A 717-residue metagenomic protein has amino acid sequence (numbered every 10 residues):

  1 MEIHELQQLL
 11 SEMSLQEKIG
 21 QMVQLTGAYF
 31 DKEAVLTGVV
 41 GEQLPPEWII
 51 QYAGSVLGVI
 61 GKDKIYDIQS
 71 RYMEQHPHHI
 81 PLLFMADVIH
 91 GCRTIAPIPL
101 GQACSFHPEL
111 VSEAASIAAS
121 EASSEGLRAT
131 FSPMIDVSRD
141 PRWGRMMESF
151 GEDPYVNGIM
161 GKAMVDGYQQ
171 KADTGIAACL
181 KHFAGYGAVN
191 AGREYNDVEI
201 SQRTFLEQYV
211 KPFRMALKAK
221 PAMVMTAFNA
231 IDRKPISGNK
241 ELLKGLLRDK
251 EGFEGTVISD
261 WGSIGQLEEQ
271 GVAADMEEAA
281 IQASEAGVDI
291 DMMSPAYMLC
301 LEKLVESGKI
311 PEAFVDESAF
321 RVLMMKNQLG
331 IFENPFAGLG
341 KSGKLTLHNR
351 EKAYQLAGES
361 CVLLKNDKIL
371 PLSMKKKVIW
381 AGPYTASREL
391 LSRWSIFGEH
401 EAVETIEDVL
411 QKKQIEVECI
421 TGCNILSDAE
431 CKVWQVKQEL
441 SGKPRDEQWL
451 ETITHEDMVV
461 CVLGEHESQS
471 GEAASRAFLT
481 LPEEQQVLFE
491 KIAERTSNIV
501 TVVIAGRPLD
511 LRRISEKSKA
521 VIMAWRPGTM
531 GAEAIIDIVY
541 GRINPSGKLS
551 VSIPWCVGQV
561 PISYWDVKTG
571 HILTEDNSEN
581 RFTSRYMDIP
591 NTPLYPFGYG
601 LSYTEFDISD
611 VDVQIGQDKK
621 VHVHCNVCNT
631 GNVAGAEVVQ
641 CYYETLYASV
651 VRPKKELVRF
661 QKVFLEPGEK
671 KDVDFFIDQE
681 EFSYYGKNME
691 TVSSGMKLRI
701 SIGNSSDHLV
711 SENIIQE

Functional and structural regions predicted by a protein language model:
M1-Y684, S693-H708, E712-E717: Glycoside hydrolase catalytic-domain context in secreted enzymes
G686-N688: Flexible, membrane-facing loop/turn or short amphipathic-helix motifs that contact lipid bilayers or gate lipid-binding
